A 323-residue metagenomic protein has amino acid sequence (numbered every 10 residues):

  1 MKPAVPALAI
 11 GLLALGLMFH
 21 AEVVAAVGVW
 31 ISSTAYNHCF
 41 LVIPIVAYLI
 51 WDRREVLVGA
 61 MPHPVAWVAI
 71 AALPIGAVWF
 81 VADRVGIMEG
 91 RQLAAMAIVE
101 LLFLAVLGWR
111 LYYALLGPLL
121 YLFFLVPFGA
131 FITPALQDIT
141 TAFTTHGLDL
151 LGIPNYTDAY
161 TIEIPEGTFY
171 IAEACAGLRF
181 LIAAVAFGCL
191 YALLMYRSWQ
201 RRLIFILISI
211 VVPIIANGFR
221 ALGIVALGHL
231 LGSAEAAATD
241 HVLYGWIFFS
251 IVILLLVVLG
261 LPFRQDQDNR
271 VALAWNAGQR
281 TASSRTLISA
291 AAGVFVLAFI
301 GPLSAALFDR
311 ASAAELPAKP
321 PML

Functional and structural regions predicted by a protein language model:
M1-L323: Hydrophobic N-terminal alpha-helices or hydrophobic patches in metabolic proteins across all domains of life
